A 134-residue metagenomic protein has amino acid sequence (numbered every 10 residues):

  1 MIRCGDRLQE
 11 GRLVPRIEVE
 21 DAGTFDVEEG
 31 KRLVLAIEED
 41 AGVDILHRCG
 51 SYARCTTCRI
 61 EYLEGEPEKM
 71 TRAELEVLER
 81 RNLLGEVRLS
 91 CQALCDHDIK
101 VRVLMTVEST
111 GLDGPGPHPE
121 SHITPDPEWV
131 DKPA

Functional and structural regions predicted by a protein language model:
L8-G23: Eukaryote-biased recognition of intrinsically disordered, low-complexity regulatory segments
G23-R32: Short, contiguous acidic and Ser/Thr-rich linear segments
R32-L33, R54: Residue-level recognition of oxygen-bearing side chains
A36-E38: Short alpha-helical segments in extracytoplasmic peptidoglycan/chitin-binding modules and envelope-associated proteins
V43-E66, L83-H97: Local cysteine-cluster metal-coordination motifs and their immediate loop/turn environment, predominantly Fe-S cluster
G65-R80: Short, charge-rich, low-complexity interaction segments located in flexible loops at or near secondary-structure
V77-A134: Fe-S ferredoxin-like electron-transfer domains and their immediately adjacent linker/connector regions across
